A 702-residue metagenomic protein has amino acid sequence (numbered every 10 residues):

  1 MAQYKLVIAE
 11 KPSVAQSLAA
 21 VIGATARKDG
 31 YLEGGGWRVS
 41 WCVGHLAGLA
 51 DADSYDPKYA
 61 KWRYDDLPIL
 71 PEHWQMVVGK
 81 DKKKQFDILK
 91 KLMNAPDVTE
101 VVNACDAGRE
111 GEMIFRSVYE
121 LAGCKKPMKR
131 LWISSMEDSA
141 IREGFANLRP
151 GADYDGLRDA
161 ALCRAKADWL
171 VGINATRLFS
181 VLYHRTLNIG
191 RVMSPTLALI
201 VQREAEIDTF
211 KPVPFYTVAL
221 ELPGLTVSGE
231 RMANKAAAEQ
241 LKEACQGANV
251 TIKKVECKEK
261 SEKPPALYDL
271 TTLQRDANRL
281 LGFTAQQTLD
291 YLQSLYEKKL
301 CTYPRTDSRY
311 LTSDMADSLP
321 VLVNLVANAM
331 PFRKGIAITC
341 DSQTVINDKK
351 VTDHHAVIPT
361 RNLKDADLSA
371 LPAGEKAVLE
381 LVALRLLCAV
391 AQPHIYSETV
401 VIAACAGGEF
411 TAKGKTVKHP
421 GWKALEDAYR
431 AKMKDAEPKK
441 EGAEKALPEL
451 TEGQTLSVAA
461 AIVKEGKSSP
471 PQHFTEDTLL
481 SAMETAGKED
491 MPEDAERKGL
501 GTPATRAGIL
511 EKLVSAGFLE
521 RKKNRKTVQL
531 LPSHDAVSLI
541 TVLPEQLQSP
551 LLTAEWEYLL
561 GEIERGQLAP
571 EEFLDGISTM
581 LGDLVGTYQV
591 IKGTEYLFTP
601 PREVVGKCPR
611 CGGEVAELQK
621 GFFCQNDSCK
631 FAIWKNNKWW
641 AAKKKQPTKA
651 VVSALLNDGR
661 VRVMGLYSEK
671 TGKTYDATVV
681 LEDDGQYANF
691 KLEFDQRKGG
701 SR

Functional and structural regions predicted by a protein language model:
M1-A165, P470: Intrinsically disordered, low-complexity regulatory segments
A2-L6, K28, K82, M93 (+8 more regions): Basic, low-complexity terminal or inter-domain segments flanking catalytic cores
Q3-L6, A104-A107, H184-T186, C257-A266 (+3 more regions): Conserved short loop/turn motifs at secondary-structure junctions
P12-A19, G36-V39, V43, G79-K90 (+18 more regions): Amphipathic alpha-helical transducer elements in NTP-driven molecular machines
P96, D138-L222, C257-S261: C-terminal or mid-to-C-terminal helical accessory/interaction module adjacent to the motor/catalytic core
P127, L197, C301: Conserved ATP-binding/catalytic motifs of P-loop helicase motor domains
K235-Y268, Q274: Metal- or metallocofactor-binding catalytic centers and their adjacent structured scaffolds across diverse enzyme
